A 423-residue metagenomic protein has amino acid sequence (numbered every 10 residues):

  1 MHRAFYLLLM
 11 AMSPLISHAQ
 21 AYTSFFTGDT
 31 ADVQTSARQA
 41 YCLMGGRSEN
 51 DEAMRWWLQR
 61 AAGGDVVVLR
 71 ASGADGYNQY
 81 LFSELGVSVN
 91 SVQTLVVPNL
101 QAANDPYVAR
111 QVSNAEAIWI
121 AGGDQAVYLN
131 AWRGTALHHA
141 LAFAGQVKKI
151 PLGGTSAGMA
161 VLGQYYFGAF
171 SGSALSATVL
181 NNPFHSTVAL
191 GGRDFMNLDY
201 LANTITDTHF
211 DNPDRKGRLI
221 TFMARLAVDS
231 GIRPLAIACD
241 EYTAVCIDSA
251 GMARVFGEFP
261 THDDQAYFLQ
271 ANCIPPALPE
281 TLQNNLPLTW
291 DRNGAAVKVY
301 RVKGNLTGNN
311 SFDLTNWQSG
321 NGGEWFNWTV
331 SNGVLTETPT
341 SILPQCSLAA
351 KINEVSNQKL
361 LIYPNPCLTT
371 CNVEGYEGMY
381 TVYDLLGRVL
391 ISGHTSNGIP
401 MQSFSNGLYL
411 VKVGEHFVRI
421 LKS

Functional and structural regions predicted by a protein language model:
M1-Y22, A350-I352, S423: Bacterial Sec-dependent N-terminal signal peptides
Q20-G63, L175-L348: C-terminal and late-domain segments of enzyme folds
Y22-A121: N-terminal beta1-alpha1 cap of cysteine-dependent amidohydrolase-like domains
Q111-N114, G134-K149: Catalytic-core regions built around general acid/base machinery
A121-G122, G145-Y166: Catalytic nucleophile loop
Q125-T135: Glycine/threonine-rich flexible loop motifs
G134-H139, Y166-T178: A glycine- and small-aliphatic-rich helix-loop capping segment at beta-alpha/alpha-beta transitions that lines
N353-S423: C-terminal outer-membrane/trafficking sorting elements
